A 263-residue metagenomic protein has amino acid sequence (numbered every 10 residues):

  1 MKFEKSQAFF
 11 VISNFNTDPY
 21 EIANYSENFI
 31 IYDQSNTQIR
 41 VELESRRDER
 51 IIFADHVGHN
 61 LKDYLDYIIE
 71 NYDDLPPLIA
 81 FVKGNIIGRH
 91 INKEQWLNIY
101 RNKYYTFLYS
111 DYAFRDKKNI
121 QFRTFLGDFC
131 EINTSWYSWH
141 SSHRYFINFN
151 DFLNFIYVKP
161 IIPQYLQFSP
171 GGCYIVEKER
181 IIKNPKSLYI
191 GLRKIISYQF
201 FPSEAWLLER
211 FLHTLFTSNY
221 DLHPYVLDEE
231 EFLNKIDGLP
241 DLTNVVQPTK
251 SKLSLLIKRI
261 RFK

Functional and structural regions predicted by a protein language model:
M1-K263: ER/Golgi luminal nucleotide-sugar-dependent glycosyltransferases, focusing on the catalytic module
